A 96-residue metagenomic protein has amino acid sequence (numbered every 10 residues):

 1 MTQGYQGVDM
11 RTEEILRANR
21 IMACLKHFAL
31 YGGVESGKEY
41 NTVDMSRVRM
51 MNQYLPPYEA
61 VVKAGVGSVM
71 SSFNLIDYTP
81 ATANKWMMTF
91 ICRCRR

Functional and structural regions predicted by a protein language model:
M1-R96: Glycoside hydrolase catalytic-domain context in secreted enzymes
